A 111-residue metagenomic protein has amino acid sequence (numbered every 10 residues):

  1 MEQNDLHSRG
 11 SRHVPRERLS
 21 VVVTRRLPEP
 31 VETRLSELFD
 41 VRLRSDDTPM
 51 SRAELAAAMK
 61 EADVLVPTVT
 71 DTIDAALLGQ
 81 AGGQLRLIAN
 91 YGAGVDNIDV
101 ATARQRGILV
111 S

Functional and structural regions predicted by a protein language model:
M1-V64: N-terminal glycine-/charge-rich "phosphate-binding" loop or analogous flexible N-terminal tail
V64-S111: Phosphate/diphosphate ligand-binding glycine-rich loop within oxidoreductases
